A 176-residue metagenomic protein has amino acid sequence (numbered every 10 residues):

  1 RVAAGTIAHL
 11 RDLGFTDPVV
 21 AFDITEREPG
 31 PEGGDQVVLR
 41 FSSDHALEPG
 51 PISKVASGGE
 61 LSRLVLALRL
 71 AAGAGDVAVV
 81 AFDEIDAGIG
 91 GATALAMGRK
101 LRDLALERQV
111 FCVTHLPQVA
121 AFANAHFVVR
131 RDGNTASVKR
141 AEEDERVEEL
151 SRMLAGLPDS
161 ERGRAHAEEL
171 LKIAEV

Functional and structural regions predicted by a protein language model:
R1-R27: Amphipathic alpha-helical domain-onset/packing element
L10, G59, I85, H115 (+1 more regions): Residue-level signature of catalytic and energy-coupling elements of molecular machines, predominantly ATP/GTP-dependent
P29-Q36: A short, glycine/Asx- and small/polar-enriched loop/turn that sits immediately N-terminal to a beta-strand
V38-L39, V55, R63-A67, V147-G156 (+1 more regions): Internal helix-turn-beta structural module
L39, S43-A46, G59-A81, K100 (+1 more regions): GG-anchored amphipathic helix commonly corresponding to the ABC/SMC/Rad50 NBD signature/C-loop
P49-V55: Short pre-catalytic strand/loop immediately N-terminal to key active-site residues, enriched for Gly-Thr
D83-G90, A94: ABC-family nucleotide-binding domains
A92-V176: C-terminal lobe/lid and adjacent interdomain/linker elements of RecA-like ASCE P-loop ATPase modules
